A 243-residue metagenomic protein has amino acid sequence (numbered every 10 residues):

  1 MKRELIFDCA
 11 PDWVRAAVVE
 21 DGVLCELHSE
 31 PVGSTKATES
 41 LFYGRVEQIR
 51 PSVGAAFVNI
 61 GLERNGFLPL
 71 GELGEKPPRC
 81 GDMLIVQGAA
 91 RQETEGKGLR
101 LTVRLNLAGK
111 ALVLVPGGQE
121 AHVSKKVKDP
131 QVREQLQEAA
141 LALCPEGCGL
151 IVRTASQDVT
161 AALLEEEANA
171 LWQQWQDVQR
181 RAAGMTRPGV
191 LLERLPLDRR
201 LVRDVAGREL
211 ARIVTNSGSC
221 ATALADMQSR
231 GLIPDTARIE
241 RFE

Functional and structural regions predicted by a protein language model:
M1-E243: Single-stranded RNA-binding surfaces
